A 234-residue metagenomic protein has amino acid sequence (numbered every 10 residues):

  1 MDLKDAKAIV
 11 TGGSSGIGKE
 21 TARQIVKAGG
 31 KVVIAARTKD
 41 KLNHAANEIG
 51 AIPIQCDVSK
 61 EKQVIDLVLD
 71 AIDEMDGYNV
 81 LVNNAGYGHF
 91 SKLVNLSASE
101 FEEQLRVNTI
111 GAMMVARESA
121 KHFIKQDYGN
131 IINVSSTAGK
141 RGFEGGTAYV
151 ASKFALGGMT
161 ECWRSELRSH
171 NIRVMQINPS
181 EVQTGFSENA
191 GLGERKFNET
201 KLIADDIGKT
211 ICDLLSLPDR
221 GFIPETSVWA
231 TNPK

Functional and structural regions predicted by a protein language model:
K7, S14-S15: Conserved glycine-rich cofactor-binding loop
A28-N43: Conserved glycine-rich Rossmann-like NAD(P)H-binding loop of the short-chain dehydrogenase/reductase
C56-D66, A98: The beta1-alpha1 cofactor-binding region of Rossmann-like NAD(H)/NADP(H)-dependent oxidoreductases
K92-L93, E100-E102: Substrate-binding pocket helix/loop in short-chain dehydrogenase/reductase
A116, S152: Active-site helix of classical SDR
S136: Residue(s) in the substrate-gating loop at a strand-loop-helix junction that position the organic substrate next
H170, Q176-I177, E194-K234: C-terminal helical subdomain
